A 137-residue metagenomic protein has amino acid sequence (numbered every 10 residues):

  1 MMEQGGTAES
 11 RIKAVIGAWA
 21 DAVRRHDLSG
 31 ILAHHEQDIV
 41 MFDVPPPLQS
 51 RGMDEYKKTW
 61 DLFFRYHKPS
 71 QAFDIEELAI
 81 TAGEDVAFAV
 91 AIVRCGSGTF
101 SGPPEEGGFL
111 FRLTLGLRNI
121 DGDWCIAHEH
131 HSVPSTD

Functional and structural regions predicted by a protein language model:
M2-G30, V40-D137: A beta-strand edge to alpha-helix "cap/lid" segment located at domain peripheries
